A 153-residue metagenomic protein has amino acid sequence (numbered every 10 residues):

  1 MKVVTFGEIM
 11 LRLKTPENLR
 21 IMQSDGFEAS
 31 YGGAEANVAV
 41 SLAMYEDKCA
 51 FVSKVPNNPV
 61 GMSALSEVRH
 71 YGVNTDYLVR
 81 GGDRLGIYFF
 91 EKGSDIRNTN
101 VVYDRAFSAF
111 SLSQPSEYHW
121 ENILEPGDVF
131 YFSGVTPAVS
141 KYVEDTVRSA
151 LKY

Functional and structural regions predicted by a protein language model:
M1-V4, R69, R97-Y153: Ribokinase/PfkB-type carbohydrate-kinase core domain
M1-V73, F110-S116: Glycine-rich phosphate/adenosyl-contacting loop at the front of the ribokinase-like
I9, G82, F107: Glycine-rich beta-alpha junction loops
K48-C49, R84-I87, N100: A common structural microfeature
K54-N57, G82, T136: Short beta->alpha junction loops/turns
L65-L85, S94: A glycine-rich helix N-cap at a beta->alpha junction
Y88-N98: C-terminal domain-closing interface element
